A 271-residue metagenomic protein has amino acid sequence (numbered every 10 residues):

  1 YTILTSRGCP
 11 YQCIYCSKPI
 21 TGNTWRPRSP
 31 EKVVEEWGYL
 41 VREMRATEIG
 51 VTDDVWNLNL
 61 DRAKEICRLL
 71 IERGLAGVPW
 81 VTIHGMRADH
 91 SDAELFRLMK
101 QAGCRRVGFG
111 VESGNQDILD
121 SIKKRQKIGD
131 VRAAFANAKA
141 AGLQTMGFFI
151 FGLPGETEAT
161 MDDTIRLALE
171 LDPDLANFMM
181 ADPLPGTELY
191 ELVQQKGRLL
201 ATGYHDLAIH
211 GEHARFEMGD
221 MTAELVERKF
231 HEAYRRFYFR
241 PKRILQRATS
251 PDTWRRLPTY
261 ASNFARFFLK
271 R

Functional and structural regions predicted by a protein language model:
Y1-F148, R166: Radical SAM [4Fe-4S] cluster-binding motif and immediate context
L4-S6, G22, G152-L153, R215-M221: Short, well-ordered beta-strand elements within core beta-sheets of diverse protein domains
N59-K64, L95, A159-M161, R255-T259: Short glycine/threonine-rich loop-to-helix capping motif typified by GTGT followed within a few residues by an Asp-Pro
L95, G155-E170: Catalytic cores of alpha/beta
L143-F148, L153, L167-A176: Conserved beta-strand->loop/alpha-helix structural units within folded catalytic cores of enzymes with alpha/beta
M180-G186: Glycine-rich beta-alpha loop elements in corrinoid/cobalamin-binding modules across cobalamin-dependent enzymes
E188-E191, R198-R271: Radical SAM enzyme core and accessory elements
